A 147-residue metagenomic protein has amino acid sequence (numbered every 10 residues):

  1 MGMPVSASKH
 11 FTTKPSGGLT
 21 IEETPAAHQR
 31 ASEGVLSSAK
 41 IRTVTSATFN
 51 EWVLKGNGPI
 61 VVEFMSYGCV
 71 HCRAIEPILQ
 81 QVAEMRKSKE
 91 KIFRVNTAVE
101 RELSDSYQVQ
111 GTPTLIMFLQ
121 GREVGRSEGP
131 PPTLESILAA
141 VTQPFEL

Functional and structural regions predicted by a protein language model:
G2-N57, L134-L147: N-terminal leader/targeting and pre-domain segments
I41-T45, F64, E76-A83, K87-E102 (+1 more regions): Thiol-based oxidoreductase modules, predominantly thioredoxin-like and allied folds used for disulfide exchange
N50, R101-S104: Short hydrophobic/charged patches on amphipathic alpha-helices used for structural packing and interfaces
K55-Y67: Short active-site neighborhood of thiol/selenol oxidoreductases, capturing the structured segment around
G68-I75: Short, thiol/selenol-centered motifs that function as redox-active sites or metal-ligating centers
S106-Q110: A short glycine-leucine-enriched loop at secondary-structure breakpoints that most characteristically corresponds
G111, I116-L147: Non-catalytic, surface beta->alpha helical segment in thiol-disulfide oxidoreductase systems
